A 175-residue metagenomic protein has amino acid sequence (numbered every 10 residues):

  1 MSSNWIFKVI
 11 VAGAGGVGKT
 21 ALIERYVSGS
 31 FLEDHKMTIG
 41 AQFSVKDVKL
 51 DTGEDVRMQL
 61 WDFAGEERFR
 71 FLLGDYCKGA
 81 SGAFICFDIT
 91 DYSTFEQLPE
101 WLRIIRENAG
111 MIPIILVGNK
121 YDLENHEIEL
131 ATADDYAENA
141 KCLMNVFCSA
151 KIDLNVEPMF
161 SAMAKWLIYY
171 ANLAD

Functional and structural regions predicted by a protein language model:
M1-D175: TRAFAC-class small GTPase G-domain
